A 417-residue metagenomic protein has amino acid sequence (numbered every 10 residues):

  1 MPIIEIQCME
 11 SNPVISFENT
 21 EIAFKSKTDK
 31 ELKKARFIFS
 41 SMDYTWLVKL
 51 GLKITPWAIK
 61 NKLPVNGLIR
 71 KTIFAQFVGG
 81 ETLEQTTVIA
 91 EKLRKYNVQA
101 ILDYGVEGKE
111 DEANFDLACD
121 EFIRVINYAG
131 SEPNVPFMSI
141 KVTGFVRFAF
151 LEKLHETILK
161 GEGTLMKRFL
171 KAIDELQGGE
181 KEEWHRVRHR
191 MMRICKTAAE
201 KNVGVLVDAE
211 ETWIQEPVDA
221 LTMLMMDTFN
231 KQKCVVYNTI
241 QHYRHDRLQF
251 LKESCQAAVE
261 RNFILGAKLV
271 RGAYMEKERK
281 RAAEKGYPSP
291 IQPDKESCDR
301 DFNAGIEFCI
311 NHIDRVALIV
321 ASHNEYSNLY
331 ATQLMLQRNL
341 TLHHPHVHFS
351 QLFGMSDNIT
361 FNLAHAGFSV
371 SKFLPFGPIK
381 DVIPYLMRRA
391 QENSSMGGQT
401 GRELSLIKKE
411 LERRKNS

Functional and structural regions predicted by a protein language model:
P2-S417: Positively charged, amphipathic and often flexible ligand-engagement surfaces
